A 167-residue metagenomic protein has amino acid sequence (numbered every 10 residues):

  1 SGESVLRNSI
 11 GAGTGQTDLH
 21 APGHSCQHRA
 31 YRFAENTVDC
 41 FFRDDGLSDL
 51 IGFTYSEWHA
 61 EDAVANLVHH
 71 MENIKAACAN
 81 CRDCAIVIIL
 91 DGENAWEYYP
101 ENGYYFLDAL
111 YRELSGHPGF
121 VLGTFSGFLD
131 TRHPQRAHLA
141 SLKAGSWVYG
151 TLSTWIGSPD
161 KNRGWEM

Functional and structural regions predicted by a protein language model:
S4-S9: Short gly/pro/ser/thr-enriched loop/turn and capping motifs at secondary-structure boundaries
G15-L50, E57-M167: Active-site and substrate-binding clefts of carbohydrate-active enzymes
